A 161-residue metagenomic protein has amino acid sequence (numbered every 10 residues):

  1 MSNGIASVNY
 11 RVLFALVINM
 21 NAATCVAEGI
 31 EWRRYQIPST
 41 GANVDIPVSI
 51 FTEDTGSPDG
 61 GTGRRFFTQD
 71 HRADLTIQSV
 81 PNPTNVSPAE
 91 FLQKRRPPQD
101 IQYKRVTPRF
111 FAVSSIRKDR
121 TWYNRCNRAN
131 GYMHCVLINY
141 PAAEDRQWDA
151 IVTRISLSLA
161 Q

Functional and structural regions predicted by a protein language model:
S2-L13: Bacterial N-terminal signal peptides that target proteins for export
F14-I18: Hydrophobic helical h-region of N-terminal Sec-dependent signal peptides in bacterial secretory/periplasmic proteins
G29-R34, G60-R64, R105-S114: Short, hydrophobic/aromatic-rich segments at coil-to-beta transitions
W32-R34, W122, T153: Acidic/histidine-enriched, beta-strand-rich ligand/metal-binding domains
P38-V86, S114-K118: Secretory pathway targeting signatures of secreted, lumenal, and periplasmic proteins
G41, V86, A142-A150: Soluble non-cytosolic domains of exported or imported proteins
A89-R146: Signature of long, low-cysteine stretches enriched in small and polar/charged residues
